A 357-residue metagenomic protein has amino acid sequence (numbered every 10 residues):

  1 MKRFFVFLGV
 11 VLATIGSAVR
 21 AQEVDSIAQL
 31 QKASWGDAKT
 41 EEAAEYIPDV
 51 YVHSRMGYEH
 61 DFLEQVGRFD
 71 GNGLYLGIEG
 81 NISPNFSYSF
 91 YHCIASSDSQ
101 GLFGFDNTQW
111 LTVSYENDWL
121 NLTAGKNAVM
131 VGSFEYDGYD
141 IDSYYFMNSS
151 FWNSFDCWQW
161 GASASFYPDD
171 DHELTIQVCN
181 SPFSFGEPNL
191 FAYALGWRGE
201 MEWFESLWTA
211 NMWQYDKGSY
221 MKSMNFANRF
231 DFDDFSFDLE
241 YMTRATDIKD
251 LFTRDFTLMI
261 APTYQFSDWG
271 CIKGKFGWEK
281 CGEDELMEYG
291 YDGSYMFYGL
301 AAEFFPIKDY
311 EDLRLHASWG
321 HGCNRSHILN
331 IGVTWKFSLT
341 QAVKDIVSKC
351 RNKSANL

Functional and structural regions predicted by a protein language model:
F4-A13: Sec-dependent N-terminal signal peptides
G16-A18: N-terminal signal peptide c-region/cleavage motif recognized by signal peptidases
A21-L122, A164-L174, R229-D231, T263 (+3 more regions): Beta-barrel outer-membrane channel/assembly domains of diderm bacteria
E23-D25, H53-L63, S99, N121-R198 (+4 more regions): Surface-exposed coil loops of outer-membrane beta-barrel proteins
S34-G36, E41-P48, L195-Y298: Detector for outer-membrane/organellar transmembrane beta-barrel domains, recognizing the amphipathic beta-strand
V52-Y58, F90-I94, A124-K126, I176-N180 (+7 more regions): Transmembrane beta-barrel strands of outer-membrane/channel proteins
Y58-E64, S96-Q100, M130-F134, D170 (+9 more regions): Gram-negative outer-membrane beta-barrel proteins
Q65-L74, G104-Q109, E116-D118, D156-W160 (+5 more regions): Residues that define the transmembrane beta-barrel architecture of outer-membrane proteins
